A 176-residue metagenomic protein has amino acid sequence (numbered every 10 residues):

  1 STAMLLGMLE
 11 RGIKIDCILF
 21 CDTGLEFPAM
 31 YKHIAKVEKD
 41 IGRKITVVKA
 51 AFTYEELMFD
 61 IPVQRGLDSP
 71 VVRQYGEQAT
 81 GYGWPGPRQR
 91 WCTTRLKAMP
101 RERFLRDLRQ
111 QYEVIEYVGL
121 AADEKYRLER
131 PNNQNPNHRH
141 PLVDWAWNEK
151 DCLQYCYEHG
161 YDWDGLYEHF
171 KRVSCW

Functional and structural regions predicted by a protein language model:
S1-W176: Nucleotide-activated chemistry modules centered on ATP-dependent adenylation/adenylyltransferase
